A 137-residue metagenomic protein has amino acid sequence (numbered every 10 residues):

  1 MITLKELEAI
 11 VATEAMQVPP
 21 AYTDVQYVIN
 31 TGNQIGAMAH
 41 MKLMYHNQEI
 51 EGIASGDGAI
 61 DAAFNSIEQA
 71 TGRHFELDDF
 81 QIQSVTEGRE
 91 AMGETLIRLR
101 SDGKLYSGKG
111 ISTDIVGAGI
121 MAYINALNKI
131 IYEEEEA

Functional and structural regions predicted by a protein language model:
M1-A137: Terminal or standalone catalytic/regulatory effector modules within metabolic enzymes and repeat proteins
